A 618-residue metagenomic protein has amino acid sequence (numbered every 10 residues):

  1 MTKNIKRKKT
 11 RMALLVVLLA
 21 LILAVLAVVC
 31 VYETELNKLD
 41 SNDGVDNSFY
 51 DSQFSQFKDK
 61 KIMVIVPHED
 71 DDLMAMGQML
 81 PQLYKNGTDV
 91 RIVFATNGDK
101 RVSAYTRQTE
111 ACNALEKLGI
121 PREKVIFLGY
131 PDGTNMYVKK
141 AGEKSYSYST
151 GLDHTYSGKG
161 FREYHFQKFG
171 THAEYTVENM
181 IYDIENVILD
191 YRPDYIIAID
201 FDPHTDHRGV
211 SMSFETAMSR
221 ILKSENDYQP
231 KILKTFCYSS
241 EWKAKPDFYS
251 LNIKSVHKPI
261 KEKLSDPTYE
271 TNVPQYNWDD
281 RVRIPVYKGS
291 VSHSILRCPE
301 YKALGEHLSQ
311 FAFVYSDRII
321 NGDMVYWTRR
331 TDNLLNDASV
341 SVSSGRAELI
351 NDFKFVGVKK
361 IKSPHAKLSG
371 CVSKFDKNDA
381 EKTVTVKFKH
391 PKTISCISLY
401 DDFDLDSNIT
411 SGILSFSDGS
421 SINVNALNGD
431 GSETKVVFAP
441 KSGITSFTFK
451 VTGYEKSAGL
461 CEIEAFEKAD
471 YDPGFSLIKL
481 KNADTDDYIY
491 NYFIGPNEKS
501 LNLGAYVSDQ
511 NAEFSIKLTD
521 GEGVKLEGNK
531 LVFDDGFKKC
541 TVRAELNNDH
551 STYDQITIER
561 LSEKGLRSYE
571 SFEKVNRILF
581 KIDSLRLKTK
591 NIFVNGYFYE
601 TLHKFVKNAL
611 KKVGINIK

Functional and structural regions predicted by a protein language model:
M1-T10: N-terminal Lys/Arg-rich, disordered targeting/topogenic segments
T10-A20, A24-D227: Active-site beta-strand->loop->alpha-helix modules in alpha/beta enzyme cores, enriched in Gly/His/Asp(Glu)
L18-V31, N42-Q53, E110, E116-L118 (+7 more regions): The feature marks non-catalytic terminal segments
S363-S421, D430-D472: Aromatic, loop-rich ligand-recognition surfaces of beta-strand-rich domains
E455-S457, L546-Q555: Short, exposed coil/turn segments at beta-strand boundaries within extracellular/luminal domains
A469-D470, E559-R567: Extracellular interdomain linker/stem segments of modular secreted and single-pass surface proteins
P473-A512, N529, F533-K538, T552-D554 (+1 more regions): Predominantly extracytoplasmic/ectodomain segments of secreted and cell-surface proteins
A512, I516-V524: Short, solvent-exposed loop/linker segments at beta-strand-coil boundaries, enriched for Pro/Gly and Ser/Thr
